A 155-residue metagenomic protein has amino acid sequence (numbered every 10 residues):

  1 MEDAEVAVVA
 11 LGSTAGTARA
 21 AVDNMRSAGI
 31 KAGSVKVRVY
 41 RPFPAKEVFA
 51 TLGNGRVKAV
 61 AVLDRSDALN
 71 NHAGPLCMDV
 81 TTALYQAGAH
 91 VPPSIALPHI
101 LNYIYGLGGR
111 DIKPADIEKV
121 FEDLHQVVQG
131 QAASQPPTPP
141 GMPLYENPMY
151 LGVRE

Functional and structural regions predicted by a protein language model:
E2-I30, F43-A50: Redox- and metal-dependent alpha/beta enzyme cores, enriched for Fe-S-associated oxidoreductases and cofactor-handling
G12-A20, F43-E47, G55, N71 (+2 more regions): Conserved active-site and cofactor/substrate-binding residues in soluble primary-metabolism enzymes
G12-T14, R38, S66: Residue-level signal for short, function-critical loop segments
N24-G33, G55, A87-A96: Secondary-structure transition/capping motifs at alpha-helix termini and the adjoining loop/turn into the next element
V35-R41, N102-L107: Short beta->alpha junction loops
V48-N70: A structural-propensity feature for long, helix-poor, extended segments
D64-E155: Peripheral docking tails and interdomain loops at the edges of cofactor- or intermediate-handling domains
